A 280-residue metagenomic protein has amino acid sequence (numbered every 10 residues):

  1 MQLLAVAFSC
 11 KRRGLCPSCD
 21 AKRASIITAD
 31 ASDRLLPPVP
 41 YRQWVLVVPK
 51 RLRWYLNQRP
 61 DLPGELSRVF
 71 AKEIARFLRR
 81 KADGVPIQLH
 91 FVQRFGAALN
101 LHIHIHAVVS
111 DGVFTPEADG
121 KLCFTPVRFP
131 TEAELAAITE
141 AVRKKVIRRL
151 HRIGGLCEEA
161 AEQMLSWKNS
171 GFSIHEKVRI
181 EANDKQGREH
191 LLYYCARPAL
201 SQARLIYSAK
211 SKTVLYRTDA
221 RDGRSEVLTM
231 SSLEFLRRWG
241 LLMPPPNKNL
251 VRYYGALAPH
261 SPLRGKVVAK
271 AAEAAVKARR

Functional and structural regions predicted by a protein language model:
M1-R280: Beta->alpha loop/short-helix hinge microenvironment recognizer with preference for catalytic Tyr/His contexts
